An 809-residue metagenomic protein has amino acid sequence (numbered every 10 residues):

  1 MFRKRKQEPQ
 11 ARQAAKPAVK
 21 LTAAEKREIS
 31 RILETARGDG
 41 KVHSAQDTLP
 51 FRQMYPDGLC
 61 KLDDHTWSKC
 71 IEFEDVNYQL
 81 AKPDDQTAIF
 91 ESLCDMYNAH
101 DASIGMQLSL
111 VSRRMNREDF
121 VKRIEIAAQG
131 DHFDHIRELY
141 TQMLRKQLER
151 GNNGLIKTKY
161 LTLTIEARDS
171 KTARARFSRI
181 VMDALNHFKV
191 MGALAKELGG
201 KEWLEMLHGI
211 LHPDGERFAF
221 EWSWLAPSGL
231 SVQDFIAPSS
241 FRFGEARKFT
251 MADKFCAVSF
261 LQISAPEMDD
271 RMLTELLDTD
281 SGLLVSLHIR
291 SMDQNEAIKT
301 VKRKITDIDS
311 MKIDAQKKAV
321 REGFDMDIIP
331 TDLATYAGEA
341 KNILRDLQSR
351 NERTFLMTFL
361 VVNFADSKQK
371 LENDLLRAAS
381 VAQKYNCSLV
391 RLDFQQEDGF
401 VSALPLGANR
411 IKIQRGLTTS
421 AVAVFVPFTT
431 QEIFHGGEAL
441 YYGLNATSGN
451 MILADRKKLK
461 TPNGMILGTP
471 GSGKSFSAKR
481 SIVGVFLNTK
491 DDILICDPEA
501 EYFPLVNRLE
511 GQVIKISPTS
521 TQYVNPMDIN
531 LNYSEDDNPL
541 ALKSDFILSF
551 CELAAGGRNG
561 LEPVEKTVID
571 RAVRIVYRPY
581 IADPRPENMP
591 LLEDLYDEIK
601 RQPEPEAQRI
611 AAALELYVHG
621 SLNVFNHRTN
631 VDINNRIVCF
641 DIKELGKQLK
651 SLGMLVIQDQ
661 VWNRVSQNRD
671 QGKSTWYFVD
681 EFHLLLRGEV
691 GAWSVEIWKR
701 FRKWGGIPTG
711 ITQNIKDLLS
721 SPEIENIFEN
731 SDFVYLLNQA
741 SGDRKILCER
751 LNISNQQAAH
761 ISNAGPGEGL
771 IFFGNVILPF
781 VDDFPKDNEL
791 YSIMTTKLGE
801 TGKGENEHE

Functional and structural regions predicted by a protein language model:
M1-T430: Extended, folded cores of ATP/NTP-driven motor/assembly subunits in large transport and secretion machines
V76, P83-A102, R113, L277 (+10 more regions): P-loop NTPase motor domains
I466: Hydrophobic anchor at the beta1->P-loop junction of P-loop NTPases
K474: Conserved lysine of the Walker
S477: Hydrophobic positions on the alpha1 helix immediately C-terminal to the Walker A/P-loop
G484-L494: Post-Walker A helix-loop "phosphate-sensing" segment adjacent to the P-loop in P-loop NTPases
E510-I514, E723-L736: A short helix-turn-beta junction within AAA+ P-loop NTPase domains corresponding to the substrate/partner-engaging
L751-E807: Conserved P-loop NTPase
